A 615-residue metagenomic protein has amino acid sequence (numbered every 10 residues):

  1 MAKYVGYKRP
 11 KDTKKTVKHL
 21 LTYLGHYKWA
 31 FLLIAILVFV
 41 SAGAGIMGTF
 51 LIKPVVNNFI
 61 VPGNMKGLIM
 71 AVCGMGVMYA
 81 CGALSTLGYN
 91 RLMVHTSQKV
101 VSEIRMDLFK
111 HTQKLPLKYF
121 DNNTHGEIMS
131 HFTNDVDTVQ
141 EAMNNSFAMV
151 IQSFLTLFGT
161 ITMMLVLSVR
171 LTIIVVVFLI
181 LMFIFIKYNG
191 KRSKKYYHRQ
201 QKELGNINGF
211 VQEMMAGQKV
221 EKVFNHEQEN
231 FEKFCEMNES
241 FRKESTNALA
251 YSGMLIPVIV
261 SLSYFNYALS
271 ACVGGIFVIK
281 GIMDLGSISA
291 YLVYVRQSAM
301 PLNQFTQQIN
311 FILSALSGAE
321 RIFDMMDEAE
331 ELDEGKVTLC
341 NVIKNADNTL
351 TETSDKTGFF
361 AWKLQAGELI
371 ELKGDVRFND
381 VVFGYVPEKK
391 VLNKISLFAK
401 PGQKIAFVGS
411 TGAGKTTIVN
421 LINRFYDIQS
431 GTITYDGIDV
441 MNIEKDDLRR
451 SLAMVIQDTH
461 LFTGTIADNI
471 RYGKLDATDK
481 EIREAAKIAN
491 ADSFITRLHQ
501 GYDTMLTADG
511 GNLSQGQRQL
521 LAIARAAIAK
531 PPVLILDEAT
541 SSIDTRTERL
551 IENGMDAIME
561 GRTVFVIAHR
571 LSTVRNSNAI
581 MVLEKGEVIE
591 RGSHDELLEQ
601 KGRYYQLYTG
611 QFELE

Functional and structural regions predicted by a protein language model:
M1-G45, I60-A71, Y89-M93, S97 (+12 more regions): Membrane-integrated ABC transporters
T16, L24, Y89, M93-S97 (+4 more regions): Juxtamembrane loop-to-helix connectors within ABC transporter transmembrane domains
K18-L21, W29-F50, P54, A71 (+6 more regions): Alpha-helical segments in transporter systems
H26, A30-G43, G74-L84, N145-R199 (+2 more regions): Transmembrane helices of ABC transporter permease
V61-K66, M70-A71, M163-V177, N247-E320 (+2 more regions): Helix-loop-helix
L108, T112, E221, I322 (+1 more regions): Helix-loop junctions and hydrophobic alpha-helical segments within the transmembrane domains of large membrane
L117-K118, N134-M143, F147, I151 (+6 more regions): An intracellular "coupling" helix at the cytosolic face of ABC transporter transmembrane type-1 domains
V342-E615: ABC-type nucleotide-binding domain
